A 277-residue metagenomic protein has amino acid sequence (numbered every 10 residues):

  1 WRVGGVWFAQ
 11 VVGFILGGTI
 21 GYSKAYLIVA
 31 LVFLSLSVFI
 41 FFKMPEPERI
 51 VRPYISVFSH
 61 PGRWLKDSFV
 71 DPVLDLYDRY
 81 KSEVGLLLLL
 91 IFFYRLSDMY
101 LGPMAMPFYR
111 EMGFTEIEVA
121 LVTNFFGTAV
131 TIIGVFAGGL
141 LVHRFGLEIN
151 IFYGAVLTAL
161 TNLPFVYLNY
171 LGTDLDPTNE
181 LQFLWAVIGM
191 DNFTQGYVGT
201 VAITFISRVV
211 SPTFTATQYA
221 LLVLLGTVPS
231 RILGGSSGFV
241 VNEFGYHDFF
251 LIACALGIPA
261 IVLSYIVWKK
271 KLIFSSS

Functional and structural regions predicted by a protein language model:
W1-G17, V223-G234: Glycine-rich segments within core transmembrane alpha-helices of 12-TM secondary carriers
G4-F42: Helix-loop-helix hairpin linking two adjacent transmembrane segments in secondary transporters
G17, I133-N150, V241-N242: Helix-to-loop junctions at the C-terminal end of transmembrane segments in multipass secondary transporters
L31-R52, L263-W268: C-terminal membrane-cytosol helix-exit motif in multi-pass small-molecule transporters
E48-L86: Juxtamembrane intracellular "pre-TM" segments in multi-pass secondary transporters
P103-A120: Short amphipathic helix-loop junctions that connect adjacent transmembrane helices in Major Facilitator Superfamily/SLC
E116-E118, P212-L222: Loop-to-transmembrane helix entry/capping segments in MFS-fold secondary transporters and related SLC/MFSD carriers
V156-P177: C-terminal ends and interior cores of transmembrane alpha-helices in multi-pass membrane transporters/permeases
